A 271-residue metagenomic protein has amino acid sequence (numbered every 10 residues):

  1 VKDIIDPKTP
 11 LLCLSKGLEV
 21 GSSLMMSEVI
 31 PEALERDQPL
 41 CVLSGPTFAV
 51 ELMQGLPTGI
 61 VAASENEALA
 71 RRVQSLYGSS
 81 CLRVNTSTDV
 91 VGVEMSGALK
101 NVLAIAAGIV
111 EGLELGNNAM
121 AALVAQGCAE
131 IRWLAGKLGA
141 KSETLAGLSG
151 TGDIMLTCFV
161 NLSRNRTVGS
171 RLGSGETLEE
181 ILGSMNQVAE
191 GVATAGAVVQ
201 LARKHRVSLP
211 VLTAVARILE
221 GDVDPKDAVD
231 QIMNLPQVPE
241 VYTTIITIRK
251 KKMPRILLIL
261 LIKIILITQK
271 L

Functional and structural regions predicted by a protein language model:
V1-G55, V73-S75: Rossmann-like NAD(P)(H) cofactor-binding subdomain of soluble oxidoreductases
I4, V29-P39, P57-T144: Internal alpha-helical scaffold of NAD(P)-dependent oxidoreductase catalytic cores
C13, Q38-S44, V84-T88, G147 (+1 more regions): General beta-strand structural signal in soluble alpha/beta enzymes
K100, A107-E111, G136-A146, G150-K250: NAD(P)-dependent Rossmann-like dehydrogenase/reductase catalytic/cofactor-binding core
